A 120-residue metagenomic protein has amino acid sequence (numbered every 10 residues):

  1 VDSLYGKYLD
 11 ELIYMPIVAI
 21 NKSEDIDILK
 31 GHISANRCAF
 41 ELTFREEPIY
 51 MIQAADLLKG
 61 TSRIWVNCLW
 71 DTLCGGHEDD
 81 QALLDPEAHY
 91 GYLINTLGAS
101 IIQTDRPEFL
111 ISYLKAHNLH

Functional and structural regions predicted by a protein language model:
V1-Y5, E11-M15: Hydrophobic, aromatic-enriched interface-forming segments
I13-H120: C-terminal active-site rim and adjoining tail of enzyme catalytic domains
